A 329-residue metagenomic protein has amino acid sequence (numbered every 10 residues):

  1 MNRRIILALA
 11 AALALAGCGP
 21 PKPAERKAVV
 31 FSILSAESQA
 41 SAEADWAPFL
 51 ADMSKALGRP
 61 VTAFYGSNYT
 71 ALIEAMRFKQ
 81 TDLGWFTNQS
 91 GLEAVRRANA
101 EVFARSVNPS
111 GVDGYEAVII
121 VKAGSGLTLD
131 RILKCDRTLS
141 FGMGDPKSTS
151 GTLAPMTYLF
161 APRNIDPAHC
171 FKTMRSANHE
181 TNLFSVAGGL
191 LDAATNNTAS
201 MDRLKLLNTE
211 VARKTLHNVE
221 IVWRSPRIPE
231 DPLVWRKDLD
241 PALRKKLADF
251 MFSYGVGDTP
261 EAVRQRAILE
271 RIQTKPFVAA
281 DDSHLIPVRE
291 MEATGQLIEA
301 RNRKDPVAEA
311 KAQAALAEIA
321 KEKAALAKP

Functional and structural regions predicted by a protein language model:
R3-L7: N-terminal export leaders
L15-G17: C-terminal motif of bacterial Sec signal peptides marking the signal peptidase cleavage site
E25-A56, G66, Q89, P109-G188 (+1 more regions): Bilobed "Venus flytrap"/periplasmic-binding protein-like clamshell domains and structurally analogous long
V30-S35, A104, N108-V118, V211-A248 (+1 more regions): Periplasmic-binding protein-like
E37-A44, P48, L243-P329: An extracytoplasmic/periplasmic, membrane-proximal ligand-sensing/linker region
A56, R77-N108, V112-G114: N-terminal segment of the mature folded domain
T70-G84, R97, Y115, H179-T195 (+1 more regions): Short helices/loops that flank or line small-molecule/ion binding pockets
N88-N99, F160-A161, A187, D192-L216 (+1 more regions): A ligand-binding cleft/hinge motif common to bilobed small-molecule-binding domains
